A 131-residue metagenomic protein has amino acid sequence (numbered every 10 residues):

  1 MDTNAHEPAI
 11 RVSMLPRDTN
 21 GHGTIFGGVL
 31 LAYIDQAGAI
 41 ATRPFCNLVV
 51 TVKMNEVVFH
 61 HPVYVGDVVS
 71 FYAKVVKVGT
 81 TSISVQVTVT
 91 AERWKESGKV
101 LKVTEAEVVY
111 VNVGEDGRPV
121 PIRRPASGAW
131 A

Functional and structural regions predicted by a protein language model:
M1-V52, V111-A131: Hot-dog-fold acyl-thioester-processing enzymes
D2-A5, G38-V78, S82-I83, E96 (+1 more regions): Hydrophobic beta-strand-centered segment that forms part of the acyl-chain substrate-binding groove
P8-I10, Y64-V65, V76-A131: HotDog/MaoC-like acyl-thioester-processing domains
